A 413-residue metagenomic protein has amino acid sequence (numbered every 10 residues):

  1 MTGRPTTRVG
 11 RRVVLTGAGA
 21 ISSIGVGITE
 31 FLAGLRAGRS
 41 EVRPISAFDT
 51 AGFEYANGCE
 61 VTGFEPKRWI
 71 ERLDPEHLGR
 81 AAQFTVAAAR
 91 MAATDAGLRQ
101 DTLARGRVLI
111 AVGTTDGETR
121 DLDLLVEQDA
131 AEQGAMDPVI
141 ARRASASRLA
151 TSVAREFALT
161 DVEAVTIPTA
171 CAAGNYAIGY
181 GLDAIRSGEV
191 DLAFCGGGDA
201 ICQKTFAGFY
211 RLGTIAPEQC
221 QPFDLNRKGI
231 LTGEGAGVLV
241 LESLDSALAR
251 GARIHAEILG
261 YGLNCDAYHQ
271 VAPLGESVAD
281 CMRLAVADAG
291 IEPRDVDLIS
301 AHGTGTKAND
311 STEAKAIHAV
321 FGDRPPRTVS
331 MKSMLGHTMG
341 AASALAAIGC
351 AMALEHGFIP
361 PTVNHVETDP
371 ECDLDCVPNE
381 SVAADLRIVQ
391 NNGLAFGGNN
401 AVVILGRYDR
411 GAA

Functional and structural regions predicted by a protein language model:
M1-D74, A96, D245-E257, I348-T362 (+1 more regions): ACP-dependent fatty acid/polyketide chain-elongation machinery
R12-T16, R39-P44, I215, Q219-I291 (+2 more regions): Condensing-enzyme catalytic core mediating Claisen C-C bond formation in acyl metabolism
L15, R36-T169, A200-F206, P293-N309: Conserved beta-ketoacyl condensing-enzyme motif
G17, L35, A89, I110 (+10 more regions): Conserved small-residue
T29-G34, T119-G134, A184-S187, A207-E218 (+3 more regions): A glycine- and small-aliphatic-rich helix-loop capping segment at beta-alpha/alpha-beta transitions that lines
T85-L98, A146, A150-F157, A164-G196 (+3 more regions): Active-site-proximal alpha-helical scaffold in enzymes
A131-D137, G179, D183, A200-A249 (+5 more regions): Glycine-/small-residue-rich "gating" segment that lines the acyl/pantetheine channel and substrate pocket
E189-R211, A216-K228, Y261-G275, A301-D310 (+1 more regions): Acyl-CoA/ACP chain-elongation machinery
